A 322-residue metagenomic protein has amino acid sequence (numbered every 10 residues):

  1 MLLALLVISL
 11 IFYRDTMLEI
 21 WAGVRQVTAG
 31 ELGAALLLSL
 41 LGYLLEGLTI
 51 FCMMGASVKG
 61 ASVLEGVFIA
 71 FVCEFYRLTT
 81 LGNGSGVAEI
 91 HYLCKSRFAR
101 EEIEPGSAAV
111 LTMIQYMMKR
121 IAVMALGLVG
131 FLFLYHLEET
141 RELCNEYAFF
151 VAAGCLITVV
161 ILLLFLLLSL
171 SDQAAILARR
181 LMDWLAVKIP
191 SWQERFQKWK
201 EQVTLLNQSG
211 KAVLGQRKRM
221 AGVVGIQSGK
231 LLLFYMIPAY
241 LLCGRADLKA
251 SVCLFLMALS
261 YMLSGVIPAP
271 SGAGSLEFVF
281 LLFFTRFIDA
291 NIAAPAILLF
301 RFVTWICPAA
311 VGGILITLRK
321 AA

Functional and structural regions predicted by a protein language model:
M1-F71, R141-S264, T304-A322: Predominantly cytoplasmic-facing regulatory/coupling regions of multi-pass membrane proteins
L44-I50, T80-H91, Y261-F280: Transmembrane helix boundary and interhelical junction motifs in multipass membrane proteins
G55-S57, L78, I90-E101, F283-T285: Helix-loop junctions at the membrane interface of multi-pass solute transporters
L64-E65, S85-G86, R97-M117, D289-L299: Membrane-interface alpha-helices at helix entry/exit sites of multi-pass transporters
F71-V87, K95-R97, P190-Q193: Short intracellular "coupling" helices and adjacent cytoplasmic loop segments at the cytosolic face of multi-pass
Y76-T80, G106-L132, A153-T158, L263 (+1 more regions): Membrane-embedded alpha-helical segments of transport systems, primarily multispan ion/solute transporters
F133-L143: Hydrophobic, glycine/alanine-rich multi-pass transmembrane helices and their short helix-loop junctions in large
I267-P268, F280-A322: C-terminal transmembrane helix pair
